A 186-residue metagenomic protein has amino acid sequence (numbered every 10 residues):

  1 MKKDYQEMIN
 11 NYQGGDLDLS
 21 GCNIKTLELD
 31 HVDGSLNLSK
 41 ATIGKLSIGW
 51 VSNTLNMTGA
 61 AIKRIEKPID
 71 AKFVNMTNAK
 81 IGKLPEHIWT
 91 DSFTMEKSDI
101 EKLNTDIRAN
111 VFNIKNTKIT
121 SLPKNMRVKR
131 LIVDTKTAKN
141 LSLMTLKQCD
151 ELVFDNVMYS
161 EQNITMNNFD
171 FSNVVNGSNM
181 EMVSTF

Functional and structural regions predicted by a protein language model:
M1-F186: Extended beta-solenoid/beta-helix repeat architectures
